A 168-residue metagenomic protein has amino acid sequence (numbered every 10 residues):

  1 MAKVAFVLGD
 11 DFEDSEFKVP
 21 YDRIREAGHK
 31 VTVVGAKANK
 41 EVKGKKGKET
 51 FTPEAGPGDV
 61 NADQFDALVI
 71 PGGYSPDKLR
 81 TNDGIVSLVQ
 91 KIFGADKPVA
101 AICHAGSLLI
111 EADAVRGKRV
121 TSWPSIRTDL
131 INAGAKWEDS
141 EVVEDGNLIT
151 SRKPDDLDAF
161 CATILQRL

Functional and structural regions predicted by a protein language model:
M1-A95, V99, L108-R116, R127-L168: Extended, subdomain-level signal for the structured scaffold at the beginning of enzyme domains
H104-A105: Surface-exposed interaction patches
V120: Anionic-ligand binding patches
